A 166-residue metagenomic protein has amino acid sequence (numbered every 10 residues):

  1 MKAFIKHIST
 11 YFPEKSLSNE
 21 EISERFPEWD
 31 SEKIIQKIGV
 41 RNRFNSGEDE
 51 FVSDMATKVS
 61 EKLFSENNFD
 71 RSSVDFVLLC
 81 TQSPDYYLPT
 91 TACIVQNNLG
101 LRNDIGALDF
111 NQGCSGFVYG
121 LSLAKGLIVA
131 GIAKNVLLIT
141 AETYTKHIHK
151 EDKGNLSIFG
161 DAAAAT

Functional and structural regions predicted by a protein language model:
M1-D75, L99, T166: Conserved "HGTGT" condensation-loop signature of ketosynthase/thiolase-family condensing enzymes that catalyze
M1-E21, V118-T166: Conserved beta-strand-centric core segments of catalytic alpha/beta enzyme folds
F4, L78, D109: Conserved beta-strand segments that form the floor/walls of ligand-binding pockets within enzyme and binding domains
I35-K37, R41-S53, Q82-N135: Conserved catalytic cysteine-centered active-site region of acyl-thioester-dependent Claisen-condensing enzymes
K58, T90-C93, K150: Generic recognition of short, well-ordered alpha-helical segments
D75-Q82: Short glycine-rich or small-residue beta-strand-to-loop segments that form or flank ligand, phosphate, metal/Fe-S
